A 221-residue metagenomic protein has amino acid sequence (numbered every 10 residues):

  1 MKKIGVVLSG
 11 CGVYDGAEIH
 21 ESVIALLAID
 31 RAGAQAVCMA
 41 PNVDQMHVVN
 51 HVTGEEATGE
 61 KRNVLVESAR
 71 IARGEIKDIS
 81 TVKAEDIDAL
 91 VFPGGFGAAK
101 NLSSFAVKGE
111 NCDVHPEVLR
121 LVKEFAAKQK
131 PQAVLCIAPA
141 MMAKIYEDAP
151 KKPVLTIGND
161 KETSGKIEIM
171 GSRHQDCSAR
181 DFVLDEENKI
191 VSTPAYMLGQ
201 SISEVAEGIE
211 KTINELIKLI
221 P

Functional and structural regions predicted by a protein language model:
M1-F125, A140-T156, S164-P221: Extended, subdomain-level signal for the structured scaffold at the beginning of enzyme domains
K128: Short helix-loop-beta connector
V134-A138: Short, thiol/selenol-centered motifs that function as redox-active sites or metal-ligating centers
